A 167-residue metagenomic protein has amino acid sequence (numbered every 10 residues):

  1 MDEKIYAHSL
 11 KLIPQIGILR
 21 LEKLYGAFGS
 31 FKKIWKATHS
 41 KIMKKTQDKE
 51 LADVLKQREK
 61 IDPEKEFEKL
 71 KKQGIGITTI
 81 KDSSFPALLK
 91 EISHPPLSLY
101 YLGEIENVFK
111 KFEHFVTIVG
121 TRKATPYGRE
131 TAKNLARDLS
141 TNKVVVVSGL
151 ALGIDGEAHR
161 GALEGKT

Functional and structural regions predicted by a protein language model:
M1-R137: Short, positively charged patches
K72, H94, T141, A162-G165: Short, well-ordered coil/turn elements that cap or connect secondary structure elements
Q73-G76, N142-V146: Short active-site oxyanion
L97, H114-V116, N142, L150 (+1 more regions): Generic beta-strand structural signal
A136, V145-T167: Phosphate/pyrophosphate-binding betaalpha-module
